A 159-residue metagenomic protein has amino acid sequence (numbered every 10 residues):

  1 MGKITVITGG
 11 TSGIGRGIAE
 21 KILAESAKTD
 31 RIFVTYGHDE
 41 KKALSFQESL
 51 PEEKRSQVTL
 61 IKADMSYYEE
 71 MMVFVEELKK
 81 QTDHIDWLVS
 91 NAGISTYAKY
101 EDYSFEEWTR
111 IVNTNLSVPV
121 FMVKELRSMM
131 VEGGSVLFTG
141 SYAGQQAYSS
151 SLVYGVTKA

Functional and structural regions predicted by a protein language model:
T11-S12: Conserved glycine-rich cofactor-binding loop
A27-L44: Conserved glycine-rich Rossmann-like NAD(P)H-binding loop of the short-chain dehydrogenase/reductase
E40, K62-V73, F105: The beta1-alpha1 cofactor-binding region of Rossmann-like NAD(H)/NADP(H)-dependent oxidoreductases
N91-T96: Conserved NAD(P)H cofactor-binding loop of Rossmann-fold oxidoreductase domains
K99-Y100, E107-V112: Substrate-binding pocket helix/loop in short-chain dehydrogenase/reductase
V123, T157: Active-site helix of classical SDR
S141: Residue(s) in the substrate-gating loop at a strand-loop-helix junction that position the organic substrate next
